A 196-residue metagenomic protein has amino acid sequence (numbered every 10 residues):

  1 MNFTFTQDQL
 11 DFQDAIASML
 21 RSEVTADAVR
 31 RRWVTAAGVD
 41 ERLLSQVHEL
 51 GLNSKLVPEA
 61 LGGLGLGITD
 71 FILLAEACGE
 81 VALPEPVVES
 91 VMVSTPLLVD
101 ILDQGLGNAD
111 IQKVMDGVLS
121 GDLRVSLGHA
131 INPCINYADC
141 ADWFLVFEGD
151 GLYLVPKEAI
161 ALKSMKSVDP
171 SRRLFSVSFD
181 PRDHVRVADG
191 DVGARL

Functional and structural regions predicted by a protein language model:
M1-E85: Amphipathic, small/basic residue-rich leader segments at the start of a protein or domain
M1-T4, L97-L98, D183-R186: Charged, low-complexity surface segments at secondary-structure and domain boundaries
I68-F71, V91, I111: Amphipathic alpha-helical segments in well-structured domains
E85-E89, D103-L196: FAD-binding core of flavoproteins
V93-D103: Helix-loop "lid/cap" segments that line or gate small-molecule binding pockets
